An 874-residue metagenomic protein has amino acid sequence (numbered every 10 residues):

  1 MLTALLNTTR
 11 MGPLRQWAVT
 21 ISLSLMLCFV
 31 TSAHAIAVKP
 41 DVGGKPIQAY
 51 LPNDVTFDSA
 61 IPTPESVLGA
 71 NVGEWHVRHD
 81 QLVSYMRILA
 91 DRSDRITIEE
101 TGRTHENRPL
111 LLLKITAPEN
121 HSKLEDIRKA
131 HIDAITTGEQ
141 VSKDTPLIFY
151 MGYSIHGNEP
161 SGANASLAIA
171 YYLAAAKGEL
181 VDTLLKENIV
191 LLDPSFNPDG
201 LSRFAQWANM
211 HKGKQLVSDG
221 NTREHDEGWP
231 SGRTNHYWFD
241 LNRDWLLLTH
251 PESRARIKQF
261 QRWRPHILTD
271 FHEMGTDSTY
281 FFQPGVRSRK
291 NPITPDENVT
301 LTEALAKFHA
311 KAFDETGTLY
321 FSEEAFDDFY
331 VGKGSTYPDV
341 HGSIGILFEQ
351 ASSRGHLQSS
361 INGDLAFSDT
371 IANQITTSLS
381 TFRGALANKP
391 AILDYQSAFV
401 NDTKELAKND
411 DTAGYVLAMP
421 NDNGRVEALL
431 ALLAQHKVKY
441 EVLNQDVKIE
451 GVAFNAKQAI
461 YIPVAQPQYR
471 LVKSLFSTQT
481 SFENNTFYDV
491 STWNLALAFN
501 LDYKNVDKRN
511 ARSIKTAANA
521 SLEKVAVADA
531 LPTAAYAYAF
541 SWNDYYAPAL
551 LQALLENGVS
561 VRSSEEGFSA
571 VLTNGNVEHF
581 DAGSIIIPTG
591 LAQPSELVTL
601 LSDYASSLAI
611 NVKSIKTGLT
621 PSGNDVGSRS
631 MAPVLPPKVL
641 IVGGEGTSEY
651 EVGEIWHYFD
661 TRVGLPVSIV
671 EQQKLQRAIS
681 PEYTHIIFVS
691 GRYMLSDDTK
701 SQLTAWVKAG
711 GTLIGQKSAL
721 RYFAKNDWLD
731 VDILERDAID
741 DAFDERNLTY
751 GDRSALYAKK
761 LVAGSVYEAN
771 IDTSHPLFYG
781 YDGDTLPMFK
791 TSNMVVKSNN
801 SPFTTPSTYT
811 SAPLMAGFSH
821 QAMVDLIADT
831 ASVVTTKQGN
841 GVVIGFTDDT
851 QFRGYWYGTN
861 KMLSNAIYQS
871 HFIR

Functional and structural regions predicted by a protein language model:
M1-R15: N-terminal secretory signal peptides that target proteins for export/translocation
T20-V30: Bacterial N-terminal signal peptides
T31-A35: Sec/Tat signal peptide C-region and signal peptidase I cleavage site
I36-P160, N164-I189, Y237, R243 (+7 more regions): Intrinsic-disorder/low-complexity accessory segments
A170, E187-Q215: Carboxylate/His-rich catalytic cores and anion/metal-binding grooves
P194-P198, A208, F271-T279, A719: Short, solvent-exposed turn/loop segments enriched in Gly/Ser/Thr/Pro and often Arg
N221-F239: Aromatic- and acidic-residue-enriched carbohydrate-binding clefts of CAZyme catalytic domains
F260-M274: Proline-aspartate-enriched helix->loop->beta-strand connector
